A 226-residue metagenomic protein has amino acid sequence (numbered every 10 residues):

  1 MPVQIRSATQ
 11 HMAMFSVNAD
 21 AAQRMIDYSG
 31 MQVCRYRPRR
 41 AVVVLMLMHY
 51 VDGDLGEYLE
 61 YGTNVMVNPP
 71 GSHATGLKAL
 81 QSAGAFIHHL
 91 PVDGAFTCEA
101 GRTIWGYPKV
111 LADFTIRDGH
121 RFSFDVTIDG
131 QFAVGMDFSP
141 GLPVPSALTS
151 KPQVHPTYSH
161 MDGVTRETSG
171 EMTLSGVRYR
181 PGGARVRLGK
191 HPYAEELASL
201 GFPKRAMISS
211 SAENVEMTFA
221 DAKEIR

Functional and structural regions predicted by a protein language model:
M1-L55, R180-G182, R187-R226: Hydrophobic, proline/glycine-rich low-complexity stretches
A19, A41-L45, Y58-L59, T63 (+2 more regions): Aromatic-enriched hydrophobic runs in primary sequence
C34-P38, M66-P69, I87-H89, A147-T149: Short, surface-exposed linear patches
M48-A133: Aromatic- and glycine-enriched beta-alpha-beta binding-site module
A95-R226: Interaction-surface and assembly-scaffold signal
